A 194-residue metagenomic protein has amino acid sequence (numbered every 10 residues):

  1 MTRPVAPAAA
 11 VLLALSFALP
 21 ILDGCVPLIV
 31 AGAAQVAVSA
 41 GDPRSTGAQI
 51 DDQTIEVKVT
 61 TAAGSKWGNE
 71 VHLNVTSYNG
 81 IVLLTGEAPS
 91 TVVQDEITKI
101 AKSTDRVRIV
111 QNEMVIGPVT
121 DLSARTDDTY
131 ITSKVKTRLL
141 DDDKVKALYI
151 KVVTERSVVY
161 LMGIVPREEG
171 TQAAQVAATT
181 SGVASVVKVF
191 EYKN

Functional and structural regions predicted by a protein language model:
M1-P4, A14-S16: Short, Lys/Arg-rich N-terminal segment immediately upstream of the first membrane anchor
T2-P7, L22-N194: N-terminal targeting leaders
A10-G24: Bacterial N-terminal signal peptides
